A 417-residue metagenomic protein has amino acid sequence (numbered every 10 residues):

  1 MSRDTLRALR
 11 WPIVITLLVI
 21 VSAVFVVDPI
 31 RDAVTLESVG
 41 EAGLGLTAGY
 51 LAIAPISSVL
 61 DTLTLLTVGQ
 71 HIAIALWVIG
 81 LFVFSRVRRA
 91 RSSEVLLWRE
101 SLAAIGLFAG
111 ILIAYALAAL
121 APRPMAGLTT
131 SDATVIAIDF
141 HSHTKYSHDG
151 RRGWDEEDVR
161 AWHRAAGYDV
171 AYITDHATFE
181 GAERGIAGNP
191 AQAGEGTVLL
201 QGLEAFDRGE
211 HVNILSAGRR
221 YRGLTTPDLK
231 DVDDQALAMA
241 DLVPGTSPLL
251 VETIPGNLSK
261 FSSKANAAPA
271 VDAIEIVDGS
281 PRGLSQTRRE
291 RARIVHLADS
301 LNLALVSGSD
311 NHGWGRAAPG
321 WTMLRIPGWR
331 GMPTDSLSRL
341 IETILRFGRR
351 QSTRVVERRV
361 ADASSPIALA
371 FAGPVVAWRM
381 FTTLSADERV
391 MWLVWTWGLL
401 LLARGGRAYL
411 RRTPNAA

Functional and structural regions predicted by a protein language model:
M1-I138, A161, R208-R222, L258-A417: Charged catalytic cores and adjacent phosphate/nucleic-acid-binding surfaces used for phosphate/nucleic-acid chemistry
A137-D149, I173, S309-N311: Histidine-centered catalytic micro-motifs
H141, D175, L199, I214 (+3 more regions): Divalent metal-coordination and catalytic microenvironments
S147-A165, P255-A267: Short, acidic/polar
G150, T178-A191, S262-K264, A317-A318: Metal-dependent catalytic neighborhoods of phosphoester/phosphodiester hydrolases
V159-F179, L249-V251: Divalent metal-dependent hydrolysis catalytic cores, especially in the metallo-beta-lactamase
A166-V170, A193-V198, P244-L249, P269-A273 (+1 more regions): Loop/turn elements at helix/coil->beta-strand transitions in domains of secreted/extracellular proteins
H211-L249: Binuclear metal-dependent hydrolase catalytic cores centered on His/Asp/Glu-rich metal-binding motifs
